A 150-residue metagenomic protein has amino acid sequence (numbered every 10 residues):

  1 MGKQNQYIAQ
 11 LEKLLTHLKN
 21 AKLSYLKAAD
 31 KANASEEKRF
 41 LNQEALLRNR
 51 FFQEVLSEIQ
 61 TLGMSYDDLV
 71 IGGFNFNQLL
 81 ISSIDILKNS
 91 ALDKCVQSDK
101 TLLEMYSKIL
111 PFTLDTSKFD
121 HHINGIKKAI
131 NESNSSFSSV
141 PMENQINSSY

Functional and structural regions predicted by a protein language model:
M1-I8, L62, D85, M142-S148: Membrane-interacting alpha-helical segments
G2-A32, S90-T113: Alpha-helical bundle segments that constitute or directly flank the non-heme di-iron/ferroxidase center
N5-L14, N33-Q53, K88-L92, D115-E132: Alpha-helical scaffold segments that form or flank carboxylate-/histidine-based iron centers
K19-K22, L26, N49, Q53-L56 (+4 more regions): Structural signal for well-ordered, non-membrane alpha-helices
R39-I71, S133-I146: Conserved alpha-helical segments that form or flank metal/cofactor-binding pockets of metalloenzymes
L46, M64-S83, F119, N124-K127 (+1 more regions): Charge-rich, acidic-biased intrinsically disordered regions
E54-D93, Q97, T101-L103: Carboxylate-rich helix-loop segments that flank metal/cofactor sites and access channels in metalloenzymes
S98-Y150: Preference for long, well-ordered alpha-helical segments
